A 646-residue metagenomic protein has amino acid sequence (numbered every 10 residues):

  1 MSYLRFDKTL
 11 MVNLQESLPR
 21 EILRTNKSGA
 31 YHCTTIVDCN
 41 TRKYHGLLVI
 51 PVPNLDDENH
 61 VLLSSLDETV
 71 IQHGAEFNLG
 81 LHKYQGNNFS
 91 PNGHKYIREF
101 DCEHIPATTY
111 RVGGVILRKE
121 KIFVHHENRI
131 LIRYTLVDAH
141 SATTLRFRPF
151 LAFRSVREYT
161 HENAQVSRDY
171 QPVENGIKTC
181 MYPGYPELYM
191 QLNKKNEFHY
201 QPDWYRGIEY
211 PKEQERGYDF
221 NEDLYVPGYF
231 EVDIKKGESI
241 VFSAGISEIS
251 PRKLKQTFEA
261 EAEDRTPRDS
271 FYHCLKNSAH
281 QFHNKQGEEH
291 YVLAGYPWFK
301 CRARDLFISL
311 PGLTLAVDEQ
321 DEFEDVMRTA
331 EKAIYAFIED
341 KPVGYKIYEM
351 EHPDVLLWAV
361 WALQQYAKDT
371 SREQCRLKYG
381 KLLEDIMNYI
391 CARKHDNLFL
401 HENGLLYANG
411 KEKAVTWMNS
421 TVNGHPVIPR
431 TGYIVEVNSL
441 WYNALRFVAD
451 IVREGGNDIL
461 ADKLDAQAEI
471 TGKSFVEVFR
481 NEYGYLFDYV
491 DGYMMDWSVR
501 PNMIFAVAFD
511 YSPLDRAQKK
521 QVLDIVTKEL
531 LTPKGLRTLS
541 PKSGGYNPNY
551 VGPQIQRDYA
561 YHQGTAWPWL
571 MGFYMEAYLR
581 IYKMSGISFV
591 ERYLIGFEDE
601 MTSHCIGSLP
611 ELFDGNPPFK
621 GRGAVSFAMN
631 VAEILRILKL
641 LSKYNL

Functional and structural regions predicted by a protein language model:
M1-P267, P297, R304, E319-Q320 (+3 more regions): Terminal accessory carbohydrate-recognition/targeting modules of carbohydrate-active enzymes
L79-I105, V112-G114, A392, D524-K534 (+4 more regions): Non-catalytic C-terminal accessory modules of carbohydrate-active enzymes
D138-A139, T160-N163, P172, I234-K236 (+8 more regions): Aromatic-rich carbohydrate-recognition surfaces in CAZymes
S243-N277, I308-P311, D318-R328, R516-E529: Carboxylate/His-rich catalytic cores and anion/metal-binding grooves
R252, Y366-K378, F447-K463, A517 (+1 more regions): Inter-helical turn/loop segments and adjacent helix faces that build the functional surface of alpha-helical bundle
H273, C391, H395-H401, Y442-Y550 (+2 more regions): Catalytic cores of carbohydrate-active enzymes
N277-K285, R328-A336, D599-I606: Glycine-rich, acidic and aromatic/proline-enriched surface loops and short helix-turn segments that act as binding
H280-C301, E339-W358, A362, Y366 (+4 more regions): Carbohydrate-binding/catalytic loop surfaces
